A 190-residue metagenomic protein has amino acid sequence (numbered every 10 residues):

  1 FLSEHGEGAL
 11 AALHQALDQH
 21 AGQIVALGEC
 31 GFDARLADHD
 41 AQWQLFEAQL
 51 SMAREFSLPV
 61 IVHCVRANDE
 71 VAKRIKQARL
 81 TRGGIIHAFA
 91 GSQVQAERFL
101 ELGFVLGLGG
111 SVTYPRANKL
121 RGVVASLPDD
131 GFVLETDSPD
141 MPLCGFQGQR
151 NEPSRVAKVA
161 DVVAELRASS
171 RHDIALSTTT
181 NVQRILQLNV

Functional and structural regions predicted by a protein language model:
F1-V190: Mid-domain alpha/beta scaffold segments of enzyme catalytic cores
